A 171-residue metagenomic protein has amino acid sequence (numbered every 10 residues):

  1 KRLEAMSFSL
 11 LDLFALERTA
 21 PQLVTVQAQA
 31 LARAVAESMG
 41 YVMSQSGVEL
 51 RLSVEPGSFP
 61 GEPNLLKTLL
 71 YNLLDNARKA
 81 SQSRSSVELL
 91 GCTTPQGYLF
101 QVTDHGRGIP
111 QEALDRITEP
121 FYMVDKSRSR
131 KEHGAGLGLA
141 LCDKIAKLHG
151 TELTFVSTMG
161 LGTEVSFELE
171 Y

Functional and structural regions predicted by a protein language model:
E17-Q22, V54, S58-G61: Conserved micro-motifs of the catalytic ATP-binding
V42-R51: Short conserved segments within the C-terminal catalytic ATPase subdomain
A77-R78: Short helix-loop "hinge" at the ATP-lid/N-box region of the Bergerat-fold HATPase_c
R84-Q96: Short beta-strand/loop element within the Bergerat-fold HATPase_c
D104: Acidic ATP/Mg2+-coordinating residue in the GHKL
I109-F121: Short conserved segment of the HATPase_c
G150-T151: Conserved glycine-rich
